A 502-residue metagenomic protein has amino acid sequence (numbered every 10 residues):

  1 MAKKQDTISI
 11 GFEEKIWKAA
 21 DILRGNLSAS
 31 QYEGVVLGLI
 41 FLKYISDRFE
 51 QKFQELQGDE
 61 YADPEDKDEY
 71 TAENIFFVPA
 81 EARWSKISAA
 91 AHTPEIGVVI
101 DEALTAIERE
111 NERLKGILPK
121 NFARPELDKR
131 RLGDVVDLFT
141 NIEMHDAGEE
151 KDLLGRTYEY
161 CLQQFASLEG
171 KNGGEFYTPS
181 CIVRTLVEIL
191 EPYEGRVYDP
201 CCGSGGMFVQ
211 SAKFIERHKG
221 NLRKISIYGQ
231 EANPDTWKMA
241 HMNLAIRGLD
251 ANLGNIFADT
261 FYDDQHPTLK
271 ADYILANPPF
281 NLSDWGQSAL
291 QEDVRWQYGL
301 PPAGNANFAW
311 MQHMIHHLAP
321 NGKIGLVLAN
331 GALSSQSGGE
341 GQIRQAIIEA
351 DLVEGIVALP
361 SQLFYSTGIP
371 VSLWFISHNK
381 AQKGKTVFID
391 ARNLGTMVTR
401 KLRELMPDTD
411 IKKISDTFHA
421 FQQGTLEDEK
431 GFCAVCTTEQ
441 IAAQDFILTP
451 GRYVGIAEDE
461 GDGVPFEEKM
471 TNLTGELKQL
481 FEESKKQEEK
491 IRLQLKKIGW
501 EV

Functional and structural regions predicted by a protein language model:
M1-Y193, N252-T260, Q265, A358-S361 (+4 more regions): Non-catalytic, mostly N-terminal accessory regions of nucleic-acid modification and defense proteins
K15, I22, Y32, V36-Y44 (+3 more regions): Conserved Class I SAM-dependent methyltransferase catalytic core
N26, W285-N305, G331-E340, P360-Y365 (+2 more regions): Short, contiguous acidic/charged loop-to-helix segments that flank catalytic cores in large enzymes
S28-A29, P267-T268, T367-I369: Short glycine/proline-enriched turns and hinge-like loops at secondary-structure junctions
P125, A147, C201, G229-N233 (+7 more regions): Hydrophobic alpha-helical scaffolding
N172-A276, N281-W285, L290-Q297, F308 (+3 more regions): Conserved S-adenosyl-L-methionine
E216, A245, L249, P279 (+12 more regions): Hydrophobic alpha-helix feature that most strongly marks membrane-spanning transmembrane helices and their immediate
K270-A271, R295, N305-N307, N321-K323 (+8 more regions): Active-site lining segments that contact anionic ligands and/or coordinate catalytic metals
